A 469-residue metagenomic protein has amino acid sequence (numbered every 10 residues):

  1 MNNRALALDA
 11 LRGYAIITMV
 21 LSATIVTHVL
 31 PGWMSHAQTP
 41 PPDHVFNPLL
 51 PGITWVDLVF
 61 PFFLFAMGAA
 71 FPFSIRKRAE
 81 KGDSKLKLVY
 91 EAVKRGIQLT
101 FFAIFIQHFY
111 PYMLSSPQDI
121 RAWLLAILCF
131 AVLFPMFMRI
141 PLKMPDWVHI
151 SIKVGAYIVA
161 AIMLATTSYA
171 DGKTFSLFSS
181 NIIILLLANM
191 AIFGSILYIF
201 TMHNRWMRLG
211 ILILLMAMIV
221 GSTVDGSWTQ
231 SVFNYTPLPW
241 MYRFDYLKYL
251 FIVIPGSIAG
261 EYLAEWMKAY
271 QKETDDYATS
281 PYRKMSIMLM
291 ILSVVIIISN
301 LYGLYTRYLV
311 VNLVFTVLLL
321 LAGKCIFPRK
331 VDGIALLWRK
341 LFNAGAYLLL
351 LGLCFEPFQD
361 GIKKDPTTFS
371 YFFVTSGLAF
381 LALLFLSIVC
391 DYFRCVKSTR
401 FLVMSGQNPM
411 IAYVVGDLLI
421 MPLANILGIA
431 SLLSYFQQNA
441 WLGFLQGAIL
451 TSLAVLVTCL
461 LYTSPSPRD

Functional and structural regions predicted by a protein language model:
M1-A92, G96, A103-Y112, I120: N-terminal signal-anchor module of multipass membrane proteins
R4-A10, D276-M285, I334-L350, F369-F372 (+2 more regions): Functional transmembrane helices that form membrane-embedded active or gating regions
T24-L30, F105-Y112, A160-F175, L187 (+5 more regions): C-terminal ends of transmembrane alpha-helices and the immediately adjacent extracellular/lumenal or cytosolic loop
I53, P239-V253, G303-V311, I362-F380 (+3 more regions): Membrane-interface transmembrane-helix boundary segments in multi-pass integral membrane proteins
P61-A69, L125-P141, L185-I199, K248-Y262 (+3 more regions): Hydrophobic cores of alpha-helical transmembrane segments in multi-pass inner/ER membrane proteins, independent
K77-E80, K87-A191: Membrane-interface helix-loop-helix modules in multi-pass inner-membrane proteins
E80-L88, M267-M285, R329-L336: Membrane-interfacial, low-structure loops and terminal tails that flank and connect transmembrane helices in multi-pass
Y462-D469: Conserved small/polar residues in nucleotide/adenosyl-binding loops
